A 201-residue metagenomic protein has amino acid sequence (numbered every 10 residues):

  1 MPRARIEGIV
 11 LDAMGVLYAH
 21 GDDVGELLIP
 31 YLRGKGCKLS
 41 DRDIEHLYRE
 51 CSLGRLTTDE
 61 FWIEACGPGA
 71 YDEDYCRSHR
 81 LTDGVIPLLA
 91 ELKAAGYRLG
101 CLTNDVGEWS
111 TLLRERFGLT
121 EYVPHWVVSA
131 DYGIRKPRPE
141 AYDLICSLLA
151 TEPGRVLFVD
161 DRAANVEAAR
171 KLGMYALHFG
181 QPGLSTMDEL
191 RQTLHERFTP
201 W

Functional and structural regions predicted by a protein language model:
M1-I9, A90, V106-G107, T111-W201: Asp-based, Mg2+/Mn2+-dependent phosphohydrolase catalytic module
P2-H46, K171-L172: Active-site neighborhood of HAD-like aspartate-dependent phosphohydrolases
D12-G15, G54, C101, W126 (+1 more regions): Generic structural signal for small/hydrophobic residues in well-ordered secondary structure, especially within
H20-G21, G84, D105: Acidic donor-diphosphate engagement hotspot in glycosyltransferases and nucleotidyltransferases that stabilizes
L28-C37, L47-E50, D72-D83: Helical cap/lid subdomains and adjacent loops of hydrolase enzymes that gate the active-site channel and determine
E45-E73: A metal-dependent, Asp-based hydrolase signature
D72-G100, P139: Short, acidic loop-to-helix structural element flanking the phosphoryl-transfer center in phosphate-processing enzymes
